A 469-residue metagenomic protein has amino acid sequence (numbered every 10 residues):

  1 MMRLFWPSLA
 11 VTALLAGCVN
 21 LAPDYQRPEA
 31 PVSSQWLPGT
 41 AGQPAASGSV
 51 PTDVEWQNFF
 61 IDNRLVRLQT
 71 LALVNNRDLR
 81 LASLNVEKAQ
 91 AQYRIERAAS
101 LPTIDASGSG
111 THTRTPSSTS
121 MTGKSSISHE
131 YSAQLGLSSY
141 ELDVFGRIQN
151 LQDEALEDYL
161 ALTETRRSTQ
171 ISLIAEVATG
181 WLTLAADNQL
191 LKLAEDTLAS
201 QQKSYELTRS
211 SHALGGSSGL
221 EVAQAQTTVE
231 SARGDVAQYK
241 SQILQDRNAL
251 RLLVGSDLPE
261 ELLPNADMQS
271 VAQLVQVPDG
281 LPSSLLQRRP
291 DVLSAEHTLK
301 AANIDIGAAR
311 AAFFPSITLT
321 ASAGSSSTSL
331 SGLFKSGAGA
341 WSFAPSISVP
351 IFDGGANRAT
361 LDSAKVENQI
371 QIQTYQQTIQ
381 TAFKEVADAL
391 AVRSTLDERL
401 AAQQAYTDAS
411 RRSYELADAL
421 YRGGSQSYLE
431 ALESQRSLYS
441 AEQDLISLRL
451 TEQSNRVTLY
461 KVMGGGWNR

Functional and structural regions predicted by a protein language model:
M2-V74, L156, K240-Q287, L293 (+3 more regions): Terminal intrinsically disordered/low-complexity segments used for targeting and assembly
N20, L65-R67, L81, E130-S132 (+3 more regions): Transmembrane beta-barrel architecture of outer-membrane proteins
P44-S47, P51-F60, L65, R97 (+5 more regions): Small/polar, glycine/serine/threonine/aspartate-rich low-complexity segments that form flexible
R80-L81, R97, L142-Q170, L220 (+6 more regions): Sec/SRP-type N-terminal targeting helices
L84, K88-Q92: Membrane-embedded segments
I148, E157, T163-L281, V392 (+2 more regions): Periplasmic alpha-helical coiled-coil/stalk elements that build and connect Gram-negative outer-membrane
Q202-E206, S231-E260, A309, L396 (+1 more regions): Short segments within alpha-helical structural elements
